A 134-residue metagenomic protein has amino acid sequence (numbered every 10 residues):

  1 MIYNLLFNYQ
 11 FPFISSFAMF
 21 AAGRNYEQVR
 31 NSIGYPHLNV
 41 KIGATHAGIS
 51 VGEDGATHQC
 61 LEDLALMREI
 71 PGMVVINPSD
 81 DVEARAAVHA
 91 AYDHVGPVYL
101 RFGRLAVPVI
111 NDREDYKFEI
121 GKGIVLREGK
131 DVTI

Functional and structural regions predicted by a protein language model:
M1: Glycine-rich oxoanion-binding loops at beta->alpha junctions
N4-G129, T133: Conserved thiamine diphosphate
